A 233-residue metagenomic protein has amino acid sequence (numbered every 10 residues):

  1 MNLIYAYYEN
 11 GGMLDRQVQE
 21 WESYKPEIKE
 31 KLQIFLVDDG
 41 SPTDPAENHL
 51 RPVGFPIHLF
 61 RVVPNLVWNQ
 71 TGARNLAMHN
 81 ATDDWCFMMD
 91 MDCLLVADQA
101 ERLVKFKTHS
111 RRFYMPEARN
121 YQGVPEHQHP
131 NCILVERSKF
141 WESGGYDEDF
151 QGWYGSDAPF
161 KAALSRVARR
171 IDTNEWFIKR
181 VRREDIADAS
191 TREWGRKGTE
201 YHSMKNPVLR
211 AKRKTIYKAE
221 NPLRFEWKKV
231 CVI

Functional and structural regions predicted by a protein language model:
N10-K25: Short, well-formed alpha-helical segments that are part of the catalytic scaffolds of diverse glycosyltransferases
R16-Q17, G152, A158-I233: C-terminal catalytic/acceptor-binding lobe
W21-V63: Acidic donor-binding segment of Leloir-type glycosyltransferases
P64-N80: Glycine-rich, basic loop-to-helix element that forms the pyrophosphate-binding segment of sugar-nucleotide handling
T82-D83, N131-G144: Conserved nucleotide-sugar donor-binding and metal-coordinating catalytic region shared by glycosyltransferases
C86: Short aromatic/hydrophobic "clamp" motif used to bind/position activated sugar donors
C93-F106: Acidic donor-binding/catalytic loop of UDP-sugar-dependent glycosyltransferases, especially processive GT2
Y114-E126: Short beta-strand-to-loop element that shapes/binds the nucleotide-sugar donor at the catalytic cleft/hinge
